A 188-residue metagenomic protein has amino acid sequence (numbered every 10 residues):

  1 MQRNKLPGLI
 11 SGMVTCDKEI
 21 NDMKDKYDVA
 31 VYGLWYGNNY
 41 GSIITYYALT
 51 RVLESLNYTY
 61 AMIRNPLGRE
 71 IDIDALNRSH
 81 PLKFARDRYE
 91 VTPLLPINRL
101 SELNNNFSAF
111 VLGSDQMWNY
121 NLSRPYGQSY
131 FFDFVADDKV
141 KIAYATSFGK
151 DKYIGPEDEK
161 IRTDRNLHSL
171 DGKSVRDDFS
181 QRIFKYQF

Functional and structural regions predicted by a protein language model:
L6-L9: Leucine-biased recognition of intrinsically disordered, low-complexity hydrophobic segments
E19-D28: Extreme N-terminus of proteins, especially the signal/transit-peptide cleavage junction and the first residues
Y27-Y40, I44-H168, K185: Aromatic- and Gly/Pro-rich donor/ligand-binding loops that form nucleotide- or phosphate-bearing donor binding pockets
M117, F179-S180: Alpha-helix capping/helix-boundary segments
L170-D177: A short beta-strand/loop micro-motif in the catalytic core of glycosyltransferases that engages the nucleotide-sugar
Q181-F188: Helix-loop-beta element that forms the nucleotide-linked donor phosphate-binding surface in glycosyltransferases
